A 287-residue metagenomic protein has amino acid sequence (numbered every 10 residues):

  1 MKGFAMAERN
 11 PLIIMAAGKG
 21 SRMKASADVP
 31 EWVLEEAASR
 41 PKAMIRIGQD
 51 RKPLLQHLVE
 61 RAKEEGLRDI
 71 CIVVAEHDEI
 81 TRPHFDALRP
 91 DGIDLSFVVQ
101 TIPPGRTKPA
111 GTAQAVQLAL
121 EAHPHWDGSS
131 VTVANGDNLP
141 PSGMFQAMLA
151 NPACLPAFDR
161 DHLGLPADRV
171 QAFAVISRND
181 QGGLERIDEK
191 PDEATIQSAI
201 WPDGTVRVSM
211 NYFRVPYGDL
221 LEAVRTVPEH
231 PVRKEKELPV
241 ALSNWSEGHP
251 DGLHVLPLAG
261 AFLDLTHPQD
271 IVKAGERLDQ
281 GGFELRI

Functional and structural regions predicted by a protein language model:
K2-I14, R22-D28, W32-E35, G48-S130: Conserved N-terminal catalytic core of the sugar/cofactor nucleotidyltransferase
F4-L12, I187-I287: Conserved alpha/beta core of the MobA/IspD/sugar-nucleotide pyrophosphorylase nucleotidyltransferase superfamily
G18, D137, D159, H267: Active-site glycine-centered loops adjacent to acidic/histidine catalytic or metal-binding residues that shape
M44, V175-R178, V255: A structural signal for short hydrophobic beta-strand segments in well-ordered beta-sheet cores
I80-P83, G143, A241, K273: Phosphate- and divalent-cation-binding pockets in alpha/beta enzyme and binding domains that engage nucleotide-derived
T101-K108, H162-G164, A194-T195, A261-D264: A short acidic, often aromatic-flanked loop/helix-cap motif at beta-alpha or helix-coil junctions that lines enzyme
G128-L139: Short beta-strand-to-loop acidic/aromatic patch adjacent to the donor-nucleotide binding site
L139-A223: Conserved core of the sugar-phosphate nucleotidyltransferase
